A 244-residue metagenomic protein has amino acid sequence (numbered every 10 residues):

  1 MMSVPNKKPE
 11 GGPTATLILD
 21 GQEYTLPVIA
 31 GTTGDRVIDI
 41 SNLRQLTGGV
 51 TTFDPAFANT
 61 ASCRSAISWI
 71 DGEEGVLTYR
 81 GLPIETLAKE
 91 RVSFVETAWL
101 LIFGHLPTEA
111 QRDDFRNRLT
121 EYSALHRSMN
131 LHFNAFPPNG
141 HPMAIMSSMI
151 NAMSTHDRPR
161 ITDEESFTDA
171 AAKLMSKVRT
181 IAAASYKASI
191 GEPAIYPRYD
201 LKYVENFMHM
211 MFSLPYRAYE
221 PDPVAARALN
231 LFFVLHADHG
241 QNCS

Functional and structural regions predicted by a protein language model:
P5-S244: Hydrophobic alpha-helical bundle cores within soluble ligand-binding/oligomerization subdomains
